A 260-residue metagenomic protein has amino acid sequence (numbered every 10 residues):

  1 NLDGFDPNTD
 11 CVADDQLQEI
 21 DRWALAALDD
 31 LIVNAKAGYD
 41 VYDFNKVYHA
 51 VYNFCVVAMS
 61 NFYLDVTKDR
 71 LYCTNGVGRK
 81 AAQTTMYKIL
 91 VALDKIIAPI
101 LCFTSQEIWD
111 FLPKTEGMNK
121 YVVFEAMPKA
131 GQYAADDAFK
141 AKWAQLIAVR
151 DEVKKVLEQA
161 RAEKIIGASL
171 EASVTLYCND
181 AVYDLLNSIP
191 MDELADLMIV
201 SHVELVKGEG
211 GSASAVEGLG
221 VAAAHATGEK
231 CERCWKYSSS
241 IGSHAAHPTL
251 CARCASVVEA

Functional and structural regions predicted by a protein language model:
L2-K36, L64-V156, A160-D184, V203-V221 (+1 more regions): Acidic, turn-prone loop/beta-hairpin segments
Y39-K46: Short helix-adjacent coil turns
T227-K230, H247: Short metal-coordination and nucleic-acid-contact micro-motifs, chiefly zinc-binding Cys/His arrays
C231, C251-C254: Short cysteine-rich clusters marking metal-coordination/redox-active sites
Y237-S240, V257: Cys/His-rich metal-chelating microdomains
S240-T249: Short linker/helix segments within small regulatory modules
